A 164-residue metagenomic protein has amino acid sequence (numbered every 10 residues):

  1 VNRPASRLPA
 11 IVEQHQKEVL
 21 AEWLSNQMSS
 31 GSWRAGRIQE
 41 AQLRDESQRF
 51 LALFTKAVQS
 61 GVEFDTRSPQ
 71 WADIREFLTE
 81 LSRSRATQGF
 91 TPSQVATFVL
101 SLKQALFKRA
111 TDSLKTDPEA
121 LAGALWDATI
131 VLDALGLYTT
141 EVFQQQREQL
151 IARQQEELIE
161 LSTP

Functional and structural regions predicted by a protein language model:
N2-S84, Q88-F90: N-terminal low-complexity or simple alpha-helical regulatory segments that function as activation/interaction modules
P4, T66-P164: Long, amphipathic alpha-helical coupling/dimerization segments that relay conformational signals between
